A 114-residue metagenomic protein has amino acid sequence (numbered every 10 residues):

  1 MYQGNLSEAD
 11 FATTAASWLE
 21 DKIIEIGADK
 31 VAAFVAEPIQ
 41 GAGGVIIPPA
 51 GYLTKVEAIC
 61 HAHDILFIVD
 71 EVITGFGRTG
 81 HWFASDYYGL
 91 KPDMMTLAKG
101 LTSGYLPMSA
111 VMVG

Functional and structural regions predicted by a protein language model:
M1-G114: Conserved N-terminal phosphate-binding loop of PLP-dependent enzymes in the Aspartate aminotransferase
